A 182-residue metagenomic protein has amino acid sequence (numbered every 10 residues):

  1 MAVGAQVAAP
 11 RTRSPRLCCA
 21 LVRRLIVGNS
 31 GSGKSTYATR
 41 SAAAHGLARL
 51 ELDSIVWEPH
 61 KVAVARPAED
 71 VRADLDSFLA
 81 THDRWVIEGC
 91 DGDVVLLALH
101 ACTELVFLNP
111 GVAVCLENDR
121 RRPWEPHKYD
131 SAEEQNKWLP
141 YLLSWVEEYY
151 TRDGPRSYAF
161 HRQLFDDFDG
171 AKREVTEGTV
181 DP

Functional and structural regions predicted by a protein language model:
C19, E148-P182: NTP-dependent small-molecule kinase module
I26: Hydrophobic anchor at the beta1->P-loop junction of P-loop NTPases
S30: The conserved Walker
K34: Conserved lysine of the Walker
T39, A43-D83: Conserved substrate/cofactor phosphate-moiety recognition/catalytic segment in nucleotide-dependent phosphotransferases
H45, A101-C102, F168: Short, structured coil segments at secondary-structure junctions
V71-A113: Glycine-rich phosphate-binding loop used to anchor ATP phosphates in small-molecule kinases, encompassing both
P110-R156: A glycine- and Lys/Arg-enriched "phosphate-lid" helix/loop adjacent to the NTP-binding pocket of small-molecule kinases
